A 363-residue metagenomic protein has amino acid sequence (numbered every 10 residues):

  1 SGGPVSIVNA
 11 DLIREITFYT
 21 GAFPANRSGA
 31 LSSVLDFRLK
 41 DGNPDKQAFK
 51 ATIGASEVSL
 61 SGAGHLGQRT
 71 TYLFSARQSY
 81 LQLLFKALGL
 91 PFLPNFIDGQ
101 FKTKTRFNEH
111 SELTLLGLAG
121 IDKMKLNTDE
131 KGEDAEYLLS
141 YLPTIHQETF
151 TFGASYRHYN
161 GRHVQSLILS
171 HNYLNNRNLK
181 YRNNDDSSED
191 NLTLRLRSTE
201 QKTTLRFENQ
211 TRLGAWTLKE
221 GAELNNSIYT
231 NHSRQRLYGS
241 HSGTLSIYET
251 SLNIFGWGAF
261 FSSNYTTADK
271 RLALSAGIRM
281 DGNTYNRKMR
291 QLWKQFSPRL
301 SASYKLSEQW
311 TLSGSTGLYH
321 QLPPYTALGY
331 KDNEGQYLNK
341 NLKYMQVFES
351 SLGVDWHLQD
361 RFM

Functional and structural regions predicted by a protein language model:
S1-F18: Short acidic/polar hinge/loop motifs at secondary-structure boundaries that mediate gating or recognition
P4, L31-S33, Q47, S56-L60 (+9 more regions): Hydrophobic, lipid-facing positions within transmembrane beta-strands of outer-membrane proteins
E15-N26, S32-K40, Q47-P91, D98-R106 (+1 more regions): Predominantly transmembrane beta-strands of Gram-negative outer membrane beta-barrel pores used for transport
P44-F49, Q82-K104, Y137-T149, D190-T204 (+2 more regions): Outer-membrane beta-barrel proteins
F49-I53, F74-A76, L115-G117, L167-L169 (+5 more regions): Membrane-embedded beta-strand positions of outer-membrane beta-barrel proteins
L90-N95, D129-L139, R182-L192, Q235-L245 (+2 more regions): Flexible, surface-exposed loop regions and adjacent strand-edge segments of Gram-negative outer-membrane beta-barrel
K104-D122, P143-M289, K305, F362-M363: Face-selective signature of the C-terminal outer-membrane beta-barrel domain
D129-D134, T230-L237, Y304, E308-S350: Surface-exposed extracellular loop regions of Gram-negative outer-membrane beta-barrel proteins, predominantly
